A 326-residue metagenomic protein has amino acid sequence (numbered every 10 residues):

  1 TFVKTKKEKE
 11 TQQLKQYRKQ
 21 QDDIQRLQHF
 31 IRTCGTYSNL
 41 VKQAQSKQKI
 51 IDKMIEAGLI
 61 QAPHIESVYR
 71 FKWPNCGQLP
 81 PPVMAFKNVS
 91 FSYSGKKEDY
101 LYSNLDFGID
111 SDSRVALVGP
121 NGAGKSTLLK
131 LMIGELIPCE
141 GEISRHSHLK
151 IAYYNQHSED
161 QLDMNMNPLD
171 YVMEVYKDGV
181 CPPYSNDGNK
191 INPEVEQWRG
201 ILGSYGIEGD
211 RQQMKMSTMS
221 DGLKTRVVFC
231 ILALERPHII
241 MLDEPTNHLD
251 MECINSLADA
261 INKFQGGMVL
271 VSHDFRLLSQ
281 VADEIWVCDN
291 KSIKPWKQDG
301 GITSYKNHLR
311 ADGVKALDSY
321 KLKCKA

Functional and structural regions predicted by a protein language model:
T1-K15, K72, C76-A326: ABC ATP-binding cassette signature C-motif
T5-S103: Flexible nucleotide-interacting loop at or near the entrance of a catalytic core
